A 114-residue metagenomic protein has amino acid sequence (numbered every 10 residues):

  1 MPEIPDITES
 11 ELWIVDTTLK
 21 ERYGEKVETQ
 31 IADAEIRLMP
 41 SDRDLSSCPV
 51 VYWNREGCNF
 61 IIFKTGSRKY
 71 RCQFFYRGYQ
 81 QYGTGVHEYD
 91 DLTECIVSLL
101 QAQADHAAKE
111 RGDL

Functional and structural regions predicted by a protein language model:
M1-R55: Negatively charged, low-complexity tracts enriched in Asp/Glu with abundant Ser/Thr
T8, I14-V15, L19, E56-T84: Short aromatic-glycine-(Arg/Gly/Cys) micro-motifs in beta-strand/loop hairpins
E21, I31, F60-I61, V97: Amphipathic alpha-helical interaction segments
V27, D44, F60, V86-E88: Polar low-complexity intrinsically disordered regions enriched in Ser/Thr and small residues
P49-F60, E110-G112: Short, Lys/Arg-enriched charge-dense amphipathic segments
G78-L114: Ampiphathic alpha-helical segments that act as solvent-exposed interaction surfaces
